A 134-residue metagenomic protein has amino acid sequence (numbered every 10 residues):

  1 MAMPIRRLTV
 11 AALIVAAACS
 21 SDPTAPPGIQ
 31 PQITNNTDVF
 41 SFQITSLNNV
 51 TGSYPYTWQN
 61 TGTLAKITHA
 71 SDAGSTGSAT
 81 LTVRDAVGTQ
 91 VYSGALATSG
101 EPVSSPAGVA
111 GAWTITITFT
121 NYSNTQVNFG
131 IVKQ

Functional and structural regions predicted by a protein language model:
M1-D22: Sec-dependent bacterial lipoprotein signal peptides
D22-Q59: Transition segment at domain starts
S46, W58-N60, H69-G74, F119-N121: Non-cytosolic beta-sheet module surface loops
N49-T51, L96-E101: Short, solvent-exposed loop/turn segments in extracellular or other extracytoplasmic domains
Y56, E101-A107: Exposed aromatic-hydrophobic patches
T63-H69, S105-S123: Noncatalytic modules at the cell exterior or secretory-pathway interfaces, chiefly beta-strand-rich lectin/adhesion
S75-S93, G130-V132: Short, surface-exposed beta-strand/strand-loop-strand elements in extracellular ectodomains
G77-A79, P102, T118-Q134: Edge beta-strands of jelly-roll/beta-sandwich modules across compartments, strongly enriched in secreted/luminal
